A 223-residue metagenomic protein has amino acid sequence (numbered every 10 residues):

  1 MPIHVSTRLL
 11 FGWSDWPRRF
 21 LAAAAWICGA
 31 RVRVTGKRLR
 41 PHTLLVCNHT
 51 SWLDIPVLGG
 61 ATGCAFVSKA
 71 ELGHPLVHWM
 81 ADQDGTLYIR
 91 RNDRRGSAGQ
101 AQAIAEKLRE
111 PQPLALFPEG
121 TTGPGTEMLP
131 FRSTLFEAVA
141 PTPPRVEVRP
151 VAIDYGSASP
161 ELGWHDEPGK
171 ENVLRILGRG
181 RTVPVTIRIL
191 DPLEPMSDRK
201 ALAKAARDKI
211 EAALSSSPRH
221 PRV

Functional and structural regions predicted by a protein language model:
M1-W13, R18-R19, A23, R31-P41 (+4 more regions): Membrane-interfacial terminal anchoring regions of lipid-handling membrane enzymes
P2-W16, A25-C28, P41-R94: Catalytic core of membrane glycerolipid acyltransferases/transacylases, capturing the structured, soluble-facing
H42-L44, T86, P113-F117, E147: Residue-level preference for the first positions of well-ordered beta-strands
H49-S51, G120-G123, I153-Y155: Short glycine-rich anion-binding loops that position phosphate/pyrophosphate groups of nucleotides and phosphorylated
H78, G125-K204: A cross-family acyltransferase "interaction/gating" segment
T86-L114: Hydrophobic, well-structured mid-protein blocks that either form specific transmembrane helices
I104-A105, P111-L114, P118-F131, F136: Soluble extracytoplasmic domains of inner/organellar membrane proteins
